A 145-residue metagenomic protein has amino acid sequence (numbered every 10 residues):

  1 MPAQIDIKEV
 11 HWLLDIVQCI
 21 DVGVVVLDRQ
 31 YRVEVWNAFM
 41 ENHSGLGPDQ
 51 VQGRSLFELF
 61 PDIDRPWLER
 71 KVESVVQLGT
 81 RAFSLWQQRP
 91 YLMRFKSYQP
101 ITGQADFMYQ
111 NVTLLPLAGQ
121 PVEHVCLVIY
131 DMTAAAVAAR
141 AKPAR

Functional and structural regions predicted by a protein language model:
Q4-H43: Sensory modules in modular signal-transduction proteins
I20, R54, L78-G79: Structured helix-beta-strand junction loops
M40-V51, D62: PAS/PAS-like sensory domain cap-loop motif
Q52-I63, E69: PAS-family sensory/regulatory domains
D62, K71-L78: Amphipathic alpha-helical regulatory segments at dimerization interfaces that relay allosteric signals between sensory
W67, Q77-L115, P121-E123: Per-ARNT-Sim (PAS) sensory domains and their PAS-associated C-terminal
V72, N111-L114, I129: Sensory input modules used in signal transduction, predominantly PAS/LOV/GAF but also related non-catalytic regulatory
P116-R145: Sensory coupling linkers of modular signal transduction proteins
